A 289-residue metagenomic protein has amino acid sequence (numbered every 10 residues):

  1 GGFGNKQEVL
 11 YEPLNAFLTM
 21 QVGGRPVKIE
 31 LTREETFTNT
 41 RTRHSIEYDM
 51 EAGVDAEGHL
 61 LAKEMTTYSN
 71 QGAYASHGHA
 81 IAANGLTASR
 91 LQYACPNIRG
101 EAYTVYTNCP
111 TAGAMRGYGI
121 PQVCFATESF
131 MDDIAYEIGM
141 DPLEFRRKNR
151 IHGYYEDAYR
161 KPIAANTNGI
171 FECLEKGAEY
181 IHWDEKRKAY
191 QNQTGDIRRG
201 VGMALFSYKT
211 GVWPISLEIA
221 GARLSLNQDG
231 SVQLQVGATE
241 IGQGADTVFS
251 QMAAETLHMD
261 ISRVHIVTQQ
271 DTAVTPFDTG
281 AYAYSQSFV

Functional and structural regions predicted by a protein language model:
G2-V289: Structural alpha/beta core scaffold segments of enzyme domains
